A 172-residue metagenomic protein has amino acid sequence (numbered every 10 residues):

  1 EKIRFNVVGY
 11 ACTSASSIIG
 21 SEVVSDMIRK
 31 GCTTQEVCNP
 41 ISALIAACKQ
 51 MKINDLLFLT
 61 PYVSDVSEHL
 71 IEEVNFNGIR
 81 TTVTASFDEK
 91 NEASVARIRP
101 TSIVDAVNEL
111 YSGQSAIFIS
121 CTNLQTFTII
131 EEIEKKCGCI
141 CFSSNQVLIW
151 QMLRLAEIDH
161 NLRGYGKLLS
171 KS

Functional and structural regions predicted by a protein language model:
E1-S172: Non-catalytic structural scaffold of enzyme domains
